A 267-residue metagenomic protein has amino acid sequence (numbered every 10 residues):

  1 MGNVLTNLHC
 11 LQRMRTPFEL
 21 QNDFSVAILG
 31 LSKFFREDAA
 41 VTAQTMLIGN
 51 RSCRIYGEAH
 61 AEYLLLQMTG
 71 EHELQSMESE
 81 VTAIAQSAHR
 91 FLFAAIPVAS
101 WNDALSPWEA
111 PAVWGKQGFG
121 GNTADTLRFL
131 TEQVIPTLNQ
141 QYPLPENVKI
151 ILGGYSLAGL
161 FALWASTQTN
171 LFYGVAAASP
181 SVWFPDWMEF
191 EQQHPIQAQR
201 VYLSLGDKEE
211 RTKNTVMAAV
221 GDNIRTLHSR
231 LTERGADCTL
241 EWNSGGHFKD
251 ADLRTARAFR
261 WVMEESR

Functional and structural regions predicted by a protein language model:
M1-T6, M14, L20-L64, F91-L92: A domain-start/cap signature at the N-terminus of enzymes
G49-S52, E62-P143: Serine-hydrolase catalytic machinery in alpha/beta-hydrolase-like enzymes
L144-G154: Alpha/beta-hydrolase fold nucleophile elbow
G153-A158, A162: Gly/Ala-rich beta-loop-alpha elbow adjacent to hydrolase catalytic centers
W164-Q168: Active-site signature of alpha/beta-hydrolase-fold catalytic machinery across serine- and Asp/Cys-nucleophile hydrolases
L171-V182: A conserved short beta-strand
V182-R254, V262: The feature captures the conserved acid-bearing segment of alpha/beta-hydrolase catalytic domains
